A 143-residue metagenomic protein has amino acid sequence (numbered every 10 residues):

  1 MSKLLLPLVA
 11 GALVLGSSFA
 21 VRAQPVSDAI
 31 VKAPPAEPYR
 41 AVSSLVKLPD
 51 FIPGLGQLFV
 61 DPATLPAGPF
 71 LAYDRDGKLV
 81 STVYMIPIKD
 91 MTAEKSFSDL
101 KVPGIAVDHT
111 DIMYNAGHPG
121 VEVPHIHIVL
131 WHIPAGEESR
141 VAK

Functional and structural regions predicted by a protein language model:
M1-L4: Positively charged n-region of N-terminal signal peptides that target proteins for export
P7-G16: Bacterial N-terminal signal peptides
A23-K143: Metal-centered catalytic cores of metalloenzymes
